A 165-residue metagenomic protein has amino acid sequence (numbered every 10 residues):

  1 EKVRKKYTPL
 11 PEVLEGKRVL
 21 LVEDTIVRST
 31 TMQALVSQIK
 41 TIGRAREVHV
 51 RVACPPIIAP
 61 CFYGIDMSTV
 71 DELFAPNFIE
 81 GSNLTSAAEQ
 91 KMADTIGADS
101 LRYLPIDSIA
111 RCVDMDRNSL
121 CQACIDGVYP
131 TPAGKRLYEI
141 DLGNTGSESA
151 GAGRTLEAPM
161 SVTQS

Functional and structural regions predicted by a protein language model:
E1-S165: PRPP-associated nucleotide enzymes
